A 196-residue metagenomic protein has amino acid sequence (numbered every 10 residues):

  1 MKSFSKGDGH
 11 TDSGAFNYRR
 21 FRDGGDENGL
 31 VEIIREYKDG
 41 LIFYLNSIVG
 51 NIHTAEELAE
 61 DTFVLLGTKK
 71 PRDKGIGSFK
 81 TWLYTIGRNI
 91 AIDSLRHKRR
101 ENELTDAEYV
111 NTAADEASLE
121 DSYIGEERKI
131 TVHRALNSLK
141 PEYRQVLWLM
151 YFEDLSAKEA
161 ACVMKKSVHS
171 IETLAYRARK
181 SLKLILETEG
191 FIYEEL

Functional and structural regions predicted by a protein language model:
M1-G40, S47, E194-L196: N-terminal module of bacterial RNA polymerase sigma factors
T11-F16, E101-K129, S156: Internal acidic/polar
R22-D23, G50, D61-S78, H97-K98: Sigma70-family region 2
I34-I52, K69, L136, T188: Amphipathic, Lys/Arg- and hydrophobic-enriched alpha-helical face
F43, E57-V64, T68, G77-N89: Structural recognition of an alpha-helix C-terminal capping motif at a helix-to-coil junction
P71-K74, T85-T105, G125: Arg/Lys-rich amphipathic alpha helix in sigma70-family domain 2
I92, K158, C162-T188: DNA-recognition helix of helix-turn-helix
V146-M150: A short pre-motif secondary-structure segment
